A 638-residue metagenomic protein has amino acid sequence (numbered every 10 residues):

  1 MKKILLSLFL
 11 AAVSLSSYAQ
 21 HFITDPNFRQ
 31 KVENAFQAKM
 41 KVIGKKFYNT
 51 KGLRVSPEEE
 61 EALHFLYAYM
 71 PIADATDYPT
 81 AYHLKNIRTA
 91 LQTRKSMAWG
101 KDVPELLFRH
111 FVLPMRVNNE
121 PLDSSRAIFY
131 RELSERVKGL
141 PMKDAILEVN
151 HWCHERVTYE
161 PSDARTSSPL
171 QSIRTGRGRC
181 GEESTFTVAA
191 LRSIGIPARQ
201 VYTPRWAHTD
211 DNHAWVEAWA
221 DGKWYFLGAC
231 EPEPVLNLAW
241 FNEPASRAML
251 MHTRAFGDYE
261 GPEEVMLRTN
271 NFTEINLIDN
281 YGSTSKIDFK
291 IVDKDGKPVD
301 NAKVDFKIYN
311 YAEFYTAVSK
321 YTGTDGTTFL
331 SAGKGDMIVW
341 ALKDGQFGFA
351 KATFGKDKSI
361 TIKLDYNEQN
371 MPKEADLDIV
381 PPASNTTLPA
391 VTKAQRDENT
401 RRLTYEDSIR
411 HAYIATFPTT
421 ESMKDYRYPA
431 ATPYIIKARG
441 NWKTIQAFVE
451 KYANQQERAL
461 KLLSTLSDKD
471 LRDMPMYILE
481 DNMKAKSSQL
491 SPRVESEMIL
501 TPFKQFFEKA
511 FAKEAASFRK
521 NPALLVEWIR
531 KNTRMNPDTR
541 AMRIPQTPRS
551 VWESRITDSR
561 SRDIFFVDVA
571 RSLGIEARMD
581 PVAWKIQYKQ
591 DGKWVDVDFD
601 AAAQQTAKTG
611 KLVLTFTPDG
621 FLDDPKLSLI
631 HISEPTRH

Functional and structural regions predicted by a protein language model:
F22, R131, E135-R136, L140 (+6 more regions): Hydrophobic/aromatic-rich core segments of domains that either
T24-T175, D211, D397, L403-S554 (+2 more regions): Secondary-structure boundary elements
I275-Y281, D288-N301, Y311, T615-L627: Structural motif
N310-S331: Short, acidic Ser/Thr/Gly-rich low-complexity loop/linker segments typical of extracellular and cell-surface proteins
T327-I338, K343-Q346, T353-G355: Short Pro-Gly-centered beta-turn/loop motif in secreted/extracellular proteins
G345-N367: Structured interaction patches on ligand/partner-binding surfaces of diverse proteins
D365-E421: Compositionally biased low-complexity segments at domain edges in trafficked proteins and select soluble regulators
S628-H638: Residue-level detector of conserved catalytic or cofactor/ligand-binding positions in enzyme active sites
